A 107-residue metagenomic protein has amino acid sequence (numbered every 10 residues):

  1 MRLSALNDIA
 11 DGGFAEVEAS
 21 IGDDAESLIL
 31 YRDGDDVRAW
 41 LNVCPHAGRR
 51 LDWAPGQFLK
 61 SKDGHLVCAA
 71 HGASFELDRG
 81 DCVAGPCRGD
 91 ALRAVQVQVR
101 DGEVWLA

Functional and structural regions predicted by a protein language model:
M1-K62, E76-L77, A91-A107: N-terminal pre-ligand scaffold of iron-sulfur
C44, C68-H71: Short cysteine clusters
G85-C87: Axial heme c-ligation environment in periplasmic c-type cytochrome domains
